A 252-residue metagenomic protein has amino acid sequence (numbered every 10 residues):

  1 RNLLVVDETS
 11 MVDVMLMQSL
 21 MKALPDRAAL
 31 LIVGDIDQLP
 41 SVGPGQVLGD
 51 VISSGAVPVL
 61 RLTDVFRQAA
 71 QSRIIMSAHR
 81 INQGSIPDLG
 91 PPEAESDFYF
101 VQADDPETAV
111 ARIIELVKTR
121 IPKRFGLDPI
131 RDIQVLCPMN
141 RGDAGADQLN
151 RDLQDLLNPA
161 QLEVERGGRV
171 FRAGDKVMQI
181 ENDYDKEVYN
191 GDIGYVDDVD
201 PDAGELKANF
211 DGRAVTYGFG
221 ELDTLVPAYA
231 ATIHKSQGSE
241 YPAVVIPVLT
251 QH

Functional and structural regions predicted by a protein language model:
R1-M17, A28-Q38: SF2 helicase catalytic motif II
N2, V59, P242: Conserved acidic residues
L3-D7, L31, L136, M178 (+1 more regions): Structural motif
E8, I36, N140, V199 (+1 more regions): Residues immediately flanking
D13, N150-H252: Conserved nucleotide-binding/hydrolysis modules and their immediate coupling elements across P-loop/ASCE NTPase motors
D13-V14, S41, G145, G204: Conserved protein kinase catalytic core
V14-A28, Q46-V51: Short, conserved "post-DEAD/DEAH" coupling segment immediately C-terminal to helicase motif II within the SF2/RecA-like
V33-V177, E181-K186: Conserved helicase motor core of P-loop NTPases
